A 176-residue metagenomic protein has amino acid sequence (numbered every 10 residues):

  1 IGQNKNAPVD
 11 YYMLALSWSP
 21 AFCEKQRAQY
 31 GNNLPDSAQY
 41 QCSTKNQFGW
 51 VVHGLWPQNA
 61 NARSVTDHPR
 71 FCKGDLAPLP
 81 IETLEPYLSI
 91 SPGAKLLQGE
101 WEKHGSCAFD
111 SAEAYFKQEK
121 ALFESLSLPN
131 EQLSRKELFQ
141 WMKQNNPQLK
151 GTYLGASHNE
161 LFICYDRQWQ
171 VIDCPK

Functional and structural regions predicted by a protein language model:
I1-Y30: N-terminal module-boundary/linker segments of secreted carbohydrate-active enzymes
Q29-K176: Domain-level detector of nuclease and nuclease-like folds in predominantly extracellular/periplasmic contexts
